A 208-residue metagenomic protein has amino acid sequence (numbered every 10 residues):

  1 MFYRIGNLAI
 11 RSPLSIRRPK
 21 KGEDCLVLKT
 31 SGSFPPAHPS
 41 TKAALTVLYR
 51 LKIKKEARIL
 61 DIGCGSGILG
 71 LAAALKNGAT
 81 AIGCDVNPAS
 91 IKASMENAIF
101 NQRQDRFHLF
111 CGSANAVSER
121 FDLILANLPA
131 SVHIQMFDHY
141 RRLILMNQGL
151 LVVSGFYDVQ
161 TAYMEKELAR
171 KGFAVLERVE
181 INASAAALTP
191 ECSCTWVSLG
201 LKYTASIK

Functional and structural regions predicted by a protein language model:
M1-F34: Non-catalytic substrate-recognition/targeting regions of SAM-dependent transferases
N7, L14, H38, F107 (+1 more regions): Solvent-exposed, flexible loop/coil residues
R11-S12, V27-L28, D61, C111 (+1 more regions): Structural signal for conserved beta-strand scaffold positions within catalytic alpha/beta enzyme cores
D24, E56-R58, G149: Nucleotide donor/acceptor-binding cores
G32, P36-G112: Conserved SAM/SAH cofactor-binding pocket of Class I
T46, V86-L201: S-adenosylmethionine
A205-K208: Flexible, glycine-/basic-rich loop-and-beta segments that form/coincide with the SAM-dependent methyltransferase
